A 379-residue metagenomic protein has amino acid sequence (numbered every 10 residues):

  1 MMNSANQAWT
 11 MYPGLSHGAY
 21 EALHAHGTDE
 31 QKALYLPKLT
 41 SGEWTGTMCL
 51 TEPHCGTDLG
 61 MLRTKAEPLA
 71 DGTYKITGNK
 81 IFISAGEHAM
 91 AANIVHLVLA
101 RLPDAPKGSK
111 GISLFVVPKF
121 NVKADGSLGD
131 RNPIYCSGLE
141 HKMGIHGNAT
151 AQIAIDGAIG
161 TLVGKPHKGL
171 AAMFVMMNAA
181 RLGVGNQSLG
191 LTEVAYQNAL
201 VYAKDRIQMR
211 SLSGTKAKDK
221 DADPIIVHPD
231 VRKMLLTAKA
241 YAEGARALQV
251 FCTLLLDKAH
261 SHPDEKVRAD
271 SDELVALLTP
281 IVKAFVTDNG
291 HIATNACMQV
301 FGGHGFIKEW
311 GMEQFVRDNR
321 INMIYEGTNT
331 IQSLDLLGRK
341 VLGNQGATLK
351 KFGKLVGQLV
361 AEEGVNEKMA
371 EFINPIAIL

Functional and structural regions predicted by a protein language model:
M1-A33, P37, S41-G42, A85 (+4 more regions): Internal helix-loop-helix
M1-Q7, S16-E21, T47-C49, T77-I83 (+7 more regions): Glycine- and acidic
T47-H88, D272-D288, I292-E309, F315: Flexible, glycine/threonine-enriched loop-and-boundary segments that flank and lead into catalytic domains of large
T73, T77-R131: A short core secondary-structure module
F82, N121-S137, K142, A149-A180 (+1 more regions): A glycine-rich, basic-preceded beta-loop-alpha segment at the flavin cofactor/substrate interface of flavin-utilizing
I145, F251, E273-K351: Alpha-helix capping/hinge segments and adjacent helical runs
R181-A259, Q345-L379: Extended amphipathic alpha-helical segments enriched in small hydrophobics
E243-K283: C-terminal helix-coil-helix/basic helical segment that borders enzyme active sites and/or dimer interfaces and provides
